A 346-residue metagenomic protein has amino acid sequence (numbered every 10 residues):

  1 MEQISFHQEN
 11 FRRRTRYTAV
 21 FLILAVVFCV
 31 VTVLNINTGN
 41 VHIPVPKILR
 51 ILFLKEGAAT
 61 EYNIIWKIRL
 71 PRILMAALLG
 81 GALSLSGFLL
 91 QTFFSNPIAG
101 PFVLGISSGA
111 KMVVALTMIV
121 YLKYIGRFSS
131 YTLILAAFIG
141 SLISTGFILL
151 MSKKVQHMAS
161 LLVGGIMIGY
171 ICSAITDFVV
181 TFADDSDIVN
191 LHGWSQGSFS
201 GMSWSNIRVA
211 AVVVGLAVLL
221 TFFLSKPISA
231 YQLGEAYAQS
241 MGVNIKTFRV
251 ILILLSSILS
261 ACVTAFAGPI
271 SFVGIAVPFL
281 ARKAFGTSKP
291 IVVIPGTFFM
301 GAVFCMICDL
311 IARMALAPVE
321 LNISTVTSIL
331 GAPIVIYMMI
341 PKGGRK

Functional and structural regions predicted by a protein language model:
M1-K346: Alpha-helical transmembrane segments in inner-membrane proteins
